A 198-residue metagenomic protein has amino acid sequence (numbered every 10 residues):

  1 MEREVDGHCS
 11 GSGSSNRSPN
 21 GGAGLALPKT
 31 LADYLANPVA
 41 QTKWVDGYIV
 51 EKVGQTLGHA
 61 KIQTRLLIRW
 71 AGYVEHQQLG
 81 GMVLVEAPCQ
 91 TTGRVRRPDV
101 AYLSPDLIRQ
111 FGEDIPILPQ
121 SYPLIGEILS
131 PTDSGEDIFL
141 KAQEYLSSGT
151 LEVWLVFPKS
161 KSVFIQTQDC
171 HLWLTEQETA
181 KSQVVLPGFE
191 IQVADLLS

Functional and structural regions predicted by a protein language model:
M1-S198: Gly/Pro/Ser/Thr-rich low-complexity, intrinsically disordered segments predominantly at protein N-termini
